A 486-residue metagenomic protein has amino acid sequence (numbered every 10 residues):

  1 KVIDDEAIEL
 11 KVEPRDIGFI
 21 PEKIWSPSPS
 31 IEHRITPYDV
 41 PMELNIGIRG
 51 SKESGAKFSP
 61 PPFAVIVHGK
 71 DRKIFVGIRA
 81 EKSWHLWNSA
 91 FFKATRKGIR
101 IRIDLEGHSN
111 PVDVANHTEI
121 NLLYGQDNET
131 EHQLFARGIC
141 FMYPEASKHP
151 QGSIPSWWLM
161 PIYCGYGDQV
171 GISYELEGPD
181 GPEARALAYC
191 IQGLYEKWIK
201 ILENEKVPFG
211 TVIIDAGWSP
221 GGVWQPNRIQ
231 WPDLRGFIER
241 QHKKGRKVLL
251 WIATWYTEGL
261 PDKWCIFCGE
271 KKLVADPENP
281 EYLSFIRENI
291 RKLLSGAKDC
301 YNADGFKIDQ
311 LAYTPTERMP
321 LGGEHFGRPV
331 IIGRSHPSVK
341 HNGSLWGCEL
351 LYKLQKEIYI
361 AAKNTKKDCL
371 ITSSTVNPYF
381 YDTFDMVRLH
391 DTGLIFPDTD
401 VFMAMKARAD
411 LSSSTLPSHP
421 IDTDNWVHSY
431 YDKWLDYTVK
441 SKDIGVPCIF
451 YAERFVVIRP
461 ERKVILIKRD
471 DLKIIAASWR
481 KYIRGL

Functional and structural regions predicted by a protein language model:
K1-G210, K247, G305: Carbohydrate-recognition beta-sandwich/jelly-roll modules in extracellular/periplasmic carbohydrate-active proteins
R102-N121, N342, W346-L486: Active-site-proximal substrate-binding groove within the catalytic cores of carbohydrate-active enzymes
R137-C140, A186-I201, R228-G236, I286-R287 (+3 more regions): Well-ordered, non-membrane alpha-helical segments in soluble/globular domains
I139-V170, V212-I213, P232-K271, D368-S373 (+1 more regions): Glycine-rich, aromatic-flanked loop segments that form ligand/cofactor-binding clefts across common enzyme folds
G171-G193, L234-R240, G245-Y301: Active-site-adjacent "subsite" loops/lids of carbohydrate-active enzymes
P182, L187, G222-L234, Y256-V274 (+2 more regions): Aromatic- and acidic-residue-enriched segments that line the glycan-binding/catalytic groove of carbohydrate-active
E203, E239-K243, K363, K442: Anion (oxyanion) recognition and catalysis
K206-W218, R287-I331: Active-site groove signature of glycoside hydrolases
